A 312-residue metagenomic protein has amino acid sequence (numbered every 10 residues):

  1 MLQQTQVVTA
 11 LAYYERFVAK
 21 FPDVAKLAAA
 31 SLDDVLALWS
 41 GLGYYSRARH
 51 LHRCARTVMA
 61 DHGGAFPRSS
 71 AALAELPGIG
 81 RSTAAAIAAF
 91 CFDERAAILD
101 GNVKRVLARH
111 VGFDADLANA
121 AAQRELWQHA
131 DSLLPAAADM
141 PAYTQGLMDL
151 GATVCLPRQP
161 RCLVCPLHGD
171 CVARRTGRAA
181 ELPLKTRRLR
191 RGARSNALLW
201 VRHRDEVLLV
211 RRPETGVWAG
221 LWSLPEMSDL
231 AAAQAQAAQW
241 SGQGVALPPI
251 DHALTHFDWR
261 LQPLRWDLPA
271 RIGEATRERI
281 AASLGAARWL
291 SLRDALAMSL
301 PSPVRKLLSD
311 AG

Functional and structural regions predicted by a protein language model:
M1-Q4, A287-W289: Short intrinsically disordered, low-complexity coil segments enriched in acidic
L2-A180: Catalytic cores of DNA base-excision repair glycosylases
D149-G312: Intrinsically disordered, low-complexity, charged terminal extensions of DNA damage-control enzymes
